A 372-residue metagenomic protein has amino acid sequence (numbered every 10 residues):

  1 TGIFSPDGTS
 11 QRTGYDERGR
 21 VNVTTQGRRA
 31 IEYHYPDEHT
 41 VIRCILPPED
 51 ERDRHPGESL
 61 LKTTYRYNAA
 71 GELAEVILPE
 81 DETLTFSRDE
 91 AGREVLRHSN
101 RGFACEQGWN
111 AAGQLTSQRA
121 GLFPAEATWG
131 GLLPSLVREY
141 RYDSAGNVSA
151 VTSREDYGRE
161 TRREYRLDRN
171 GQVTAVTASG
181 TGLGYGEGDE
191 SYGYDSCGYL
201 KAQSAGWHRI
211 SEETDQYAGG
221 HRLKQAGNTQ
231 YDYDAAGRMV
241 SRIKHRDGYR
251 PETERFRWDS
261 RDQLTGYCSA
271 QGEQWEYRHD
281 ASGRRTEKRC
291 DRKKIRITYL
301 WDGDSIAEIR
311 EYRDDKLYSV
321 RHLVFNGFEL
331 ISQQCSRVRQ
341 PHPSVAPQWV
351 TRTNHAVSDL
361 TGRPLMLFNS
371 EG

Functional and structural regions predicted by a protein language model:
T1, Y165-V173, M239-R278: Surface-exposed extracellular loop regions of Gram-negative outer-membrane beta-barrel proteins
G2-I3, T13, T24, Y33 (+15 more regions): Beta-strand-dense domains in secreted/periplasmic systems and polymorphic toxin scaffolds
F4, Y15, Y35, Y67 (+15 more regions): Hydrophobic alpha-helical segments, especially N-terminal targeting/anchoring helices
D7, R28, P48, E80 (+13 more regions): A generic structural motif
D7-T9, R28-R29, S59-L61, E80-E82 (+12 more regions): Short, small/polar residue-rich loop motifs at catalytic or cofactor-binding pockets
T9, R20, R29, T40 (+12 more regions): Conserved Rossmann-like nucleotide-cofactor binding loop
P47-K62, L122-V137, T181-Y185, S211-E212 (+2 more regions): Intrinsically disordered, low-complexity Ser/Thr- and acidic-rich flexible linkers and loops, especially at boundaries
T63-Y67, G71-E75, G113, R141-Y142 (+4 more regions): Short, ordered secondary-structure scaffold segments
